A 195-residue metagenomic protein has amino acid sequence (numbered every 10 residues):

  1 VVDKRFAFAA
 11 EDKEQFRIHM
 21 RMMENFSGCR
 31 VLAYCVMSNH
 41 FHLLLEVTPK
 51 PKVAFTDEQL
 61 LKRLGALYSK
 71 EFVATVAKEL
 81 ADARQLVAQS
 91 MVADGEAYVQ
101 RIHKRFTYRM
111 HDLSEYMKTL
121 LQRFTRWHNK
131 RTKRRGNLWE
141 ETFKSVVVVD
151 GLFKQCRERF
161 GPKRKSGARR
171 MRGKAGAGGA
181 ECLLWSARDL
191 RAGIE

Functional and structural regions predicted by a protein language model:
V1-E195: Short catalytic/metal-binding and nucleic-acid-binding patches
